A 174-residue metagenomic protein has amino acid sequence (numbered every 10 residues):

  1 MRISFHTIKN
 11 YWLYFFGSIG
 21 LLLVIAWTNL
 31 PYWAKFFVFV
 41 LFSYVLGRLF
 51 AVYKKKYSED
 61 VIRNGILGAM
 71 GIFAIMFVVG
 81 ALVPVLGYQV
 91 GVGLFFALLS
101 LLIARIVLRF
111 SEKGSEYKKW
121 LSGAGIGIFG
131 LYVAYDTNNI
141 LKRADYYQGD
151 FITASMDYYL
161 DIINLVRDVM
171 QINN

Functional and structural regions predicted by a protein language model:
M1-N174: A hydrophobic alpha-helical transmembrane-helix feature that marks the membrane cores and membrane-interface segments
